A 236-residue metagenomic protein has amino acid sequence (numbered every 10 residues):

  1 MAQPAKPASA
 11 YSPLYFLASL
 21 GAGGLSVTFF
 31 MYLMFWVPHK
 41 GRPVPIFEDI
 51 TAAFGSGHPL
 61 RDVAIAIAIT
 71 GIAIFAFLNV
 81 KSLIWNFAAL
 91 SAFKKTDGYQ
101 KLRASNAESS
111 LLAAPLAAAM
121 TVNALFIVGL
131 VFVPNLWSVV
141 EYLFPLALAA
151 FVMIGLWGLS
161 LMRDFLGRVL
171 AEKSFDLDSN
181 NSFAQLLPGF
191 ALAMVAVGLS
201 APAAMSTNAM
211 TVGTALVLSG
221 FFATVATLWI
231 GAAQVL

Functional and structural regions predicted by a protein language model:
M1-F87, K95-T96: N-terminal signal-anchor module of multipass membrane proteins
A18-P43, I72-L78, A104-M120, A147-I154 (+2 more regions): Alpha-helical transmembrane segments of integral membrane proteins, especially early/N-terminal helices
T28, T51, T70, T96 (+4 more regions): Residue-identity detector for threonine
M31-T51, F87-L90, A124-N135, G198-T207 (+1 more regions): Membrane-helix interface motif
A76-F93, I154-G167, I230-V235: Membrane-water interface of transmembrane alpha-helices
K94-L111, L125-F190, S200-A223: Membrane-interface helix-loop-helix junctions at boundaries between adjacent transmembrane segments
L218-L236: Long, internal scaffold/assembly segments composed of regular secondary structure
